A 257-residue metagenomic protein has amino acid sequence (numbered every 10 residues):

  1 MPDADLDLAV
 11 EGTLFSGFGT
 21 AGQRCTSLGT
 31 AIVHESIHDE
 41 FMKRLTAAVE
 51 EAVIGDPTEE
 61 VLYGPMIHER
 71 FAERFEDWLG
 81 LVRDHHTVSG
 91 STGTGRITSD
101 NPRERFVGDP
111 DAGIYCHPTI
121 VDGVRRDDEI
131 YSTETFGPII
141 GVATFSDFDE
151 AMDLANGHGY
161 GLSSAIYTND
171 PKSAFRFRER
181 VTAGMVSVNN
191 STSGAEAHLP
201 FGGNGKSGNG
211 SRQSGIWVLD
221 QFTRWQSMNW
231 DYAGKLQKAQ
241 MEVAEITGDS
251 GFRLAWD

Functional and structural regions predicted by a protein language model:
M1-V124, V188, Q237-K238, A244-F252 (+1 more regions): ALDH superfamily catalytic-core signature
A4, R105-D257: Conserved C-terminal structural/oligomerization subdomain of aldehyde/semialdehyde dehydrogenase
